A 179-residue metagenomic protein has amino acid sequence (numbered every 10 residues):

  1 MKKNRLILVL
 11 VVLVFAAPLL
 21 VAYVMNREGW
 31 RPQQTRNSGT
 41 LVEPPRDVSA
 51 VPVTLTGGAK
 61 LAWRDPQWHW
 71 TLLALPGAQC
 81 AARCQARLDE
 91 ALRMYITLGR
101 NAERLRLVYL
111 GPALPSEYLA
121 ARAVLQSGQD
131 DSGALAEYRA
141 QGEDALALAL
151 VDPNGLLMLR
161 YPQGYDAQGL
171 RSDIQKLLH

Functional and structural regions predicted by a protein language model:
M1-V14: N-terminal Sec-pathway targeting helices
L13, A17-L20, G29-R64, A86: N-terminal "domain-start" segment that seeds a small globular fold
R27, L88-V108: Conserved helix-turn-beta segment immediately C-terminal to the redox Cys motif in thioredoxin-like folds
R64-A91: Short active-site neighborhood of thiol/selenol oxidoreductases, capturing the structured segment around
R83, E117-Y118, M158-L159: Extracytoplasmic/secreted cell-surface and envelope-processing proteins
R100, L105-N154: Short, internal strand/loop/helix patches that form the active-site neighborhood or redox-interaction surface
G133, D144, L150-H179: Thiol-/selenol-based redox modules, centered on thioredoxin-like and closely related oxidoreductase domains
